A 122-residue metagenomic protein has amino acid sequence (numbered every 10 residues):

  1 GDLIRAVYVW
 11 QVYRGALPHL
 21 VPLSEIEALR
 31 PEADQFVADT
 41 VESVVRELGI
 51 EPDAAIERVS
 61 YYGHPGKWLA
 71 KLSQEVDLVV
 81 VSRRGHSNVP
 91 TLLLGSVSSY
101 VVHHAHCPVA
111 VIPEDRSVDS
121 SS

Functional and structural regions predicted by a protein language model:
G1-L23, L72, L78, H104 (+2 more regions): Small/aliphatic-rich secondary-structure junction motif
R5-V7, I56-Y61, A110-I112: General small-molecule cofactor/ligand-binding pocket signal
P18-E25, D53, Y61: Short amphipathic alpha-helical segments at helix-loop
L23-D39: A short acidic, glycine-rich active-site loop that binds or catalyzes chemistry on phosphate/adenosine moieties
E42, K67, S99: Active-site phosphate/pyrophosphate- and oxyanion-stabilizing loops and adjacent acidic/basic residues in soluble
V45-V79, R83, R116-S122: Structural beta-alpha unit
L78-H103, V118-S120: Glycine-rich, Arg-bearing micro-motifs that act as flexible, cationic patches
